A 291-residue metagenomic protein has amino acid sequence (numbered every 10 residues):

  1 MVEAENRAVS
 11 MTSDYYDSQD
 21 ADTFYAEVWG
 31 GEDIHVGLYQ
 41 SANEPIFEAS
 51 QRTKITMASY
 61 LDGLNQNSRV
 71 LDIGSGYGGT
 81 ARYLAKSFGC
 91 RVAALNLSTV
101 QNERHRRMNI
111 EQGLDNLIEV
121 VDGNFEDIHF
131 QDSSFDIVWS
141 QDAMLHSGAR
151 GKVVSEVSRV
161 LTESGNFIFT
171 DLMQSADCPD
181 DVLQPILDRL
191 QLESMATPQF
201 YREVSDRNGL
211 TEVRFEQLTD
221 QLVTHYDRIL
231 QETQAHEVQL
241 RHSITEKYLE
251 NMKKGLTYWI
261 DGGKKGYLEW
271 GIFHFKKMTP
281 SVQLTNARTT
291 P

Functional and structural regions predicted by a protein language model:
M1-Y25: N-terminal auxiliary segments of SAM/dcSAM-dependent transferases
G31-Q40, E44-Q66: Conserved alpha-helix/loop element of class I SAM-dependent methyltransferases that forms part of the SAM/SAH-binding
R69-L71, G79-D127: Class I SAM-dependent methyltransferase SAM/SAH-binding core
E126-I137: A short acidic, Gly/Pro-enriched loop at the edge of an enzyme's catalytic core that lines a small-molecule cofactor
I137-A149: A short SAM/SAH-binding and catalytic strip from SAM-dependent methyltransferases
G151-N166: A short glycine-rich, Lys/Arg-flanked "PGG" loop and its adjoining helix->strand segment in the class I
F169-E193: Short, glycine-/aromatic-enriched active-site segment of Class I SAM-dependent methyltransferases
P185-W270, M278-T279: Substrate-binding/catalytic lobe of Class I Rossmann-like enzymes that use SAM or dcSAM, i.e., the mid-to-C-terminal
